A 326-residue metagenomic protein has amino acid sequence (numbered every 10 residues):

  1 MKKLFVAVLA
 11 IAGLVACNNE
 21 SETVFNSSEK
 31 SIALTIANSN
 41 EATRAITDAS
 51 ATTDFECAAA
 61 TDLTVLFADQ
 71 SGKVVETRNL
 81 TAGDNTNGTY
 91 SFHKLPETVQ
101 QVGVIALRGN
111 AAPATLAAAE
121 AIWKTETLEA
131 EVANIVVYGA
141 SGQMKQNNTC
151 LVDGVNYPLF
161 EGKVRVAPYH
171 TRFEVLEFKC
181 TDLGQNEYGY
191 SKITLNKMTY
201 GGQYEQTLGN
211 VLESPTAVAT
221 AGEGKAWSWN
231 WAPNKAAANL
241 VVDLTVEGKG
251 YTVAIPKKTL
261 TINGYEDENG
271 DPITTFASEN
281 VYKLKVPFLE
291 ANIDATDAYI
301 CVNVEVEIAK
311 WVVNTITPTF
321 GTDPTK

Functional and structural regions predicted by a protein language model:
M1-L4, N19: Positively charged n-region of N-terminal signal peptides that target proteins for export
L4-A12: Sec-dependent N-terminal signal peptides
V15-A16: C-terminal motif of bacterial Sec signal peptides marking the signal peptidase cleavage site
S21-A45, V166-C180: A short, Gly/Thr-enriched small/hydrophobic beta-strand-prone motif that recurs across taxa
E29-A33, N87-T89, L159-E161, R172 (+1 more regions): Intrinsic-disorder/low-complexity, polar/charged segments enriched in Ser/Thr/Lys/Arg/Asp/Glu/Gln
T35-S39, I105-G109, G139: Short loop/turn segments at strand-loop or loop-helix junctions that form parts of catalytic or ligand-binding pockets
A42-E120, V152, R172-N280, V312 (+1 more regions): Tryptophan-paired
K124-P168, L176-F178, T261-K326: Extracellular beta-sheet/turn segments enriched in Thr/Pro/Gly and aliphatic residues
